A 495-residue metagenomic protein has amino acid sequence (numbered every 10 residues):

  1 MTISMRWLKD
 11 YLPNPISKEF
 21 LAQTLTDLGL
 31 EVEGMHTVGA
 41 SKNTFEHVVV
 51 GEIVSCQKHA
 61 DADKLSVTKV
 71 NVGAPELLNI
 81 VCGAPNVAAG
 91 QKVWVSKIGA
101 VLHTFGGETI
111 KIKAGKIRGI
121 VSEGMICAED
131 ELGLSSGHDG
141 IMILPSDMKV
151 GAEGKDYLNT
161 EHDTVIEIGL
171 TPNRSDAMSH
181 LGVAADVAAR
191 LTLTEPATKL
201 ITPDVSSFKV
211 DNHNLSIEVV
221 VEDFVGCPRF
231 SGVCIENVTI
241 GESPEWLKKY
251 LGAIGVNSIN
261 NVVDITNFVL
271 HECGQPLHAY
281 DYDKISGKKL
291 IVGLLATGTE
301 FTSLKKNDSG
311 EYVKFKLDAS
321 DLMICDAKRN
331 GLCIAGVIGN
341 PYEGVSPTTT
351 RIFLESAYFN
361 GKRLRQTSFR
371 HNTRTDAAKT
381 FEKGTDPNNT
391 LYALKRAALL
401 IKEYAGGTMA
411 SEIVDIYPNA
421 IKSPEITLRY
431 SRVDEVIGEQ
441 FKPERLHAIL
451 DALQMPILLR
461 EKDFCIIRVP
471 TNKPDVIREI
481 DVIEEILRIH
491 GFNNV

Functional and structural regions predicted by a protein language model:
M1-V495: RNA/tRNA-interacting regions in translation and RNA-turnover enzymes
